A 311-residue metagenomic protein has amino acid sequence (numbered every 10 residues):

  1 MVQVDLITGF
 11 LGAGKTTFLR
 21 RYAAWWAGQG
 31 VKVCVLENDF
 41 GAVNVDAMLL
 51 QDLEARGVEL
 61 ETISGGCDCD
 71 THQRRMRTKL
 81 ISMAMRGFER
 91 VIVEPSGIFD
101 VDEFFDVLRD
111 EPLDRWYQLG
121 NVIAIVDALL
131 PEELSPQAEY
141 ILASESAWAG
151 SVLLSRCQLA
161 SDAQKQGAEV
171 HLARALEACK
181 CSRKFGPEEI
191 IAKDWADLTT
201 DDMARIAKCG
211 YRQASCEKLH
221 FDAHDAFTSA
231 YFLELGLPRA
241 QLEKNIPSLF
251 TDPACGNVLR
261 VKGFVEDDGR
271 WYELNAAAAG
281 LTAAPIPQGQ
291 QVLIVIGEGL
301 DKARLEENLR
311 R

Functional and structural regions predicted by a protein language model:
V2-A13, T17-S135: Nucleotide-state-sensitive switch-loop elements of NTP-binding domains
E37, V126, A276-A278, G297: Flexible glycine-/small-residue-rich
E37, V93-P95, R156, E234 (+1 more regions): Small/polar loops that bind or transfer phosphate-bearing groups
Q51-D52, D114-R115, A143-S144, F221 (+1 more regions): Short secondary-structure boundary/capping segments
M83, I98-K184: Conserved C-terminal guanine-recognition region of P-loop GTPase G domains, centered on the G4
I92, T228-A230, I294: Short aromatic/hydrophobic contact patches that present stacked aromatics for nucleic-acid/ligand binding
W148-L154, Q158-G289, L300-A303, E307-R311: C-terminal accessory "lid"/substrate-recognition subdomains
Q291-G297: Short, well-ordered beta-strand elements
